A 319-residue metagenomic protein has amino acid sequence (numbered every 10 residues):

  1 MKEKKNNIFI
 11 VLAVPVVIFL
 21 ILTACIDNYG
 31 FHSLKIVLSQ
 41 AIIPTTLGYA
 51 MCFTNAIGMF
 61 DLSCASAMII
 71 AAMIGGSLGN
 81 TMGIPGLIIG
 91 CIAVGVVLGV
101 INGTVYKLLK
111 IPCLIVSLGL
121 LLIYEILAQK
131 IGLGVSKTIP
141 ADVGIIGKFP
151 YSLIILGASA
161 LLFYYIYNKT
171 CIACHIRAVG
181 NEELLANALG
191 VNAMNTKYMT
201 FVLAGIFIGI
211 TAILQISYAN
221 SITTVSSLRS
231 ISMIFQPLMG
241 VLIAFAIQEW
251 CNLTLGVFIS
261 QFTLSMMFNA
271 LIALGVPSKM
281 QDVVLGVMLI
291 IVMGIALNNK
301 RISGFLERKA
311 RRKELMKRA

Functional and structural regions predicted by a protein language model:
M1-L20, L161-F163, N181-N195, A270-A319: Cytosolic-side transmembrane-helix boundaries in multi-pass membrane proteins
V11, I21-L22, I146-V179, N192-M194 (+1 more regions): Alpha-helical transmembrane segments of multi-pass integral membrane proteins
V16-T81, V241-C251, V287: Single transmembrane alpha-helix segments in multi-pass membrane proteins
I26-I36, A204-G240: Inter-helical junctions in multi-pass inner-membrane proteins, predominant in energy-converting antiporter-like
M82-L122, S260: Alpha-helical transmembrane segments within multi-pass membrane transporters and channels
L109, C113-T170, Y198-M199, A219-S227 (+1 more regions): Transmembrane helix-bundle core of multi-pass membrane transporters and related energy-transducing complexes
C113, I146-L156, K197, F201 (+2 more regions): Loop-to-transmembrane alpha-helix initiation sites
I208, T223-V283: Transmembrane alpha-helical segments in multi-pass inner-membrane proteins
